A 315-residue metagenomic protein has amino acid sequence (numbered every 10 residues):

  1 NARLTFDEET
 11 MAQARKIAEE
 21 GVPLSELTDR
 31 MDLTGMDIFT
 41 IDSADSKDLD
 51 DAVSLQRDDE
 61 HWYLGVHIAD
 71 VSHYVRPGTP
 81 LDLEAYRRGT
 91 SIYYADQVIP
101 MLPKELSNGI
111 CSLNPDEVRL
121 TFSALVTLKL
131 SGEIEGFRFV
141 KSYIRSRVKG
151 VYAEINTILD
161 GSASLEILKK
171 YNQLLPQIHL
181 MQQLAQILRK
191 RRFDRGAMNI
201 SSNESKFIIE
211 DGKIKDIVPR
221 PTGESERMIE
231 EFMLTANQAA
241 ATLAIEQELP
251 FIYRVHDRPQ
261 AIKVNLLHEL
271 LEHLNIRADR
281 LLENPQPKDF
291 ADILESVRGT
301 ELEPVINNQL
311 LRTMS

Functional and structural regions predicted by a protein language model:
R3-S315: Electropositive polyanion-binding surfaces
